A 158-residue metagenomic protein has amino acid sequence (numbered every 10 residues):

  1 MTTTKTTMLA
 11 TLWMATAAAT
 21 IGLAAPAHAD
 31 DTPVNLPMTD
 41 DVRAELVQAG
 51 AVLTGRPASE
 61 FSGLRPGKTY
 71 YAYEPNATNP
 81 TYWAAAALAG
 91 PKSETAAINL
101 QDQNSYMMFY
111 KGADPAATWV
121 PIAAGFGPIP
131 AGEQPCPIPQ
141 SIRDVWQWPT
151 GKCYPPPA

Functional and structural regions predicted by a protein language model:
M1-A29: Secretory targeting and sorting signals
L12, L23-D40, I129-P130, W148-A158: N-terminal low-complexity, Pro/Thr-rich disordered segments that flank secretion/membrane-targeting signals
I21, A49, T54, S62 (+5 more regions): Feature targets compositionally biased, intrinsically disordered low-complexity regions with long contiguous runs
A25, L53, A58, P66 (+5 more regions): Polar low-complexity intrinsically disordered regions enriched in Ser/Thr and small residues
D31-A72: Short, non-transmembrane alpha-helical segments in secretory-pathway proteins
S59-S62, T81-A87: Short linear motifs at secondary-structure transitions and domain/linker junctions
P75-T78: Structural signature of eukaryotic scaffold interfaces centered on beta-propeller domains
W83-A158: Extracytosolic low-complexity repeat regions of secreted or lipid-anchored proteins
